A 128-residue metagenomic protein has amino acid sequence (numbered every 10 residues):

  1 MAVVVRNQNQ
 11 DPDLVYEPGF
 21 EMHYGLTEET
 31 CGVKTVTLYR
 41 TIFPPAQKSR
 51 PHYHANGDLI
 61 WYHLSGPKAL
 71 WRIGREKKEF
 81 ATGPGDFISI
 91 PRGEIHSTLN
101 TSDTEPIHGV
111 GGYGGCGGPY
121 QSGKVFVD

Functional and structural regions predicted by a protein language model:
M1-V36, R50-P51, K124-D128: A short, N-terminal "cap"/entry segment at the start of jelly-roll beta-barrel domains of the cupin/DSBH fold
M22-Y24, L38-I42, I60, E79 (+2 more regions): Conserved hydrophobic/aromatic beta-strand scaffold that supports enzyme active sites
C31, N56, E76, D103-T104: Short strand-connecting beta-turns/loops that link adjacent beta-strands
T35-V36, Y53-H54, T101-D103: Short glycine/proline-enriched turns and hinge-like loops at secondary-structure junctions
Y39-A55: Conserved short histidine dyad/triad with adjacent acidic residue
K48, D58-P84: A short beta-strand-loop-beta hairpin characteristic of the jelly-roll/cupin
G83-P84, R92-Y120: Ligand-binding loop in jelly-roll beta-barrel domains
